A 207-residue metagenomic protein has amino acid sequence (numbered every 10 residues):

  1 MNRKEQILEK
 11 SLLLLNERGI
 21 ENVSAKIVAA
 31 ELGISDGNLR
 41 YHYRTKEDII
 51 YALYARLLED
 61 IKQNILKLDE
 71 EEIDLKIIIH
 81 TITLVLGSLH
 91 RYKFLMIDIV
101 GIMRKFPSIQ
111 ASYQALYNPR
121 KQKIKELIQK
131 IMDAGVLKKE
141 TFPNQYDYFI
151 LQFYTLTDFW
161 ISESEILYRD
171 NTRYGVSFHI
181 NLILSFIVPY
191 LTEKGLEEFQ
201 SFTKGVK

Functional and structural regions predicted by a protein language model:
R3-K10, L57, F149: N-terminal positioning helix adjacent to the helix-turn-helix/winged-helix DNA-binding module
Q6, L14, R18-D48, A52: Helix-turn-helix
A55-K62: Short, basic, alpha-helical segments at the C-terminal edge of helix-turn-helix-like DNA-binding modules
I65-L68, M96-M103, G135, W160-Y168: Secondary-structure edge/capping motif, primarily at the C-terminal ends of alpha-helices and the immediately following
L66-Y92, I150: Hydrophobic alpha-helical connector segments
H90-A111: Amphipathic alpha-helical segments used for helix-helix packing
I109-V136, D147-S162, F178-P189: Amphipathic alpha-helical packing segments from all-alpha helical-bundle domains
S162-K207: C-terminal peripheral helix-coil segments that are non-catalytic and often amphipathic
